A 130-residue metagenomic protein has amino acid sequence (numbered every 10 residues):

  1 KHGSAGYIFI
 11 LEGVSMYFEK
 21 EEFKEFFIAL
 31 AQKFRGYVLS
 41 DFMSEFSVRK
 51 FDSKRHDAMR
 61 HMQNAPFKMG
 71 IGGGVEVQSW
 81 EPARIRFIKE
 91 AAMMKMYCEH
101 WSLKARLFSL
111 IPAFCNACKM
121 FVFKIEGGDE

Functional and structural regions predicted by a protein language model:
K1-E130: Alpha-helical subdomain
